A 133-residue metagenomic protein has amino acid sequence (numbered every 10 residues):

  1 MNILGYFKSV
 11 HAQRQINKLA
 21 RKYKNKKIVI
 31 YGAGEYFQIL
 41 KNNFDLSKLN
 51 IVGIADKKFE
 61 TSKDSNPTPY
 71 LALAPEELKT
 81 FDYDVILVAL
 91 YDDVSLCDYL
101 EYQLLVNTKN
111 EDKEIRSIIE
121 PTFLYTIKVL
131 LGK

Functional and structural regions predicted by a protein language model:
M1-K133: Hydrophobic, well-ordered beta-alpha structural blocks that scaffold small-molecule cofactor pockets
